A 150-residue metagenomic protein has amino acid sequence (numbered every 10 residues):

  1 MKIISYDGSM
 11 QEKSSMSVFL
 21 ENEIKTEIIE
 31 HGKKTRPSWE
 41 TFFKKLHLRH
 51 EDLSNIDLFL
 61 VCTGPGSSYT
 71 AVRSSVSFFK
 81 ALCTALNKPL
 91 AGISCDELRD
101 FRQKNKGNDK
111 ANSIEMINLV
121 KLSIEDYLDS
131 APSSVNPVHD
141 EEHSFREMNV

Functional and structural regions predicted by a protein language model:
M1-T41, E51, A85, L90-V150: Oxyanion-binding and handling regions
N22-K25, L46-L48, F78-K80: Short, low-complexity, polar/charged sequence segments that are solvent-exposed and flexible
F42-L58: Phosphate/pyrophosphate-binding loops at sites that engage ATP/ADP/AMP, CoA/4′-phosphopantetheine, polyphosphate
K45, V76, D126: Residue-level detector of functional hotspots within protein domains
S54-T84: Short beta-strand-loop/turn "lid" adjacent to the catalytic site in phosphate-handling enzymes
